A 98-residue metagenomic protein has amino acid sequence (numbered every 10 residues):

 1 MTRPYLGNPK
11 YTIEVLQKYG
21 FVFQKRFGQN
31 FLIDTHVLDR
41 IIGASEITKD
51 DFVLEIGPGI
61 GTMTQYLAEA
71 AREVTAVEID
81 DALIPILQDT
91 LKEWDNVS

Functional and structural regions predicted by a protein language model:
M1-S98: Catalytic cores of RNA-modifying enzymes
